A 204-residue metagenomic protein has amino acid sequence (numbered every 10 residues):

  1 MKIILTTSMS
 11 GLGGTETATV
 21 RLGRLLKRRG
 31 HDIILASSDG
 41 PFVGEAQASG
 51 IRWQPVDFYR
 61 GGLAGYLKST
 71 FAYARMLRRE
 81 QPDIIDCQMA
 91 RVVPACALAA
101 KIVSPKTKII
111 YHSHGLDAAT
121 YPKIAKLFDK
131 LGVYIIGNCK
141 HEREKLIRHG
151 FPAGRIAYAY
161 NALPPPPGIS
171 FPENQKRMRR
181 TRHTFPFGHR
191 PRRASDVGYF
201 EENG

Functional and structural regions predicted by a protein language model:
I4, P167, N174-G204: Conserved donor-binding/catalytic core segment of Leloir-type glycosyltransferases
L5-L63, A157-Y158: N-terminal strand-loop element at the rim of the active site of nucleotide-sugar-dependent glycosyltransferases
S8, T15-A18, S38, C87-Q88 (+3 more regions): Replace "coordinates the UDP/GDP/TDP-sugar" with "coordinates nucleotide-activated sugar donors
L12-E16, A119, P165-G168, R192-G198: A short, basic/aromatic alpha-helical/loop segment that forms part of the nucleotidyl-sugar donor-binding site
Q54, G132-I169: Donor nucleotide-sugar binding/catalytic pocket of nucleotide-sugar-dependent glycosyltransferases
R60-I84, P94-I102, K123, L127: An amphipathic, basic-hydrophobic alpha-helix
C87-V93, H114: Short His-centered aromatic/hydrophobic patch
K106-K140, E144, H149: A conserved, positively charged/aromatic
